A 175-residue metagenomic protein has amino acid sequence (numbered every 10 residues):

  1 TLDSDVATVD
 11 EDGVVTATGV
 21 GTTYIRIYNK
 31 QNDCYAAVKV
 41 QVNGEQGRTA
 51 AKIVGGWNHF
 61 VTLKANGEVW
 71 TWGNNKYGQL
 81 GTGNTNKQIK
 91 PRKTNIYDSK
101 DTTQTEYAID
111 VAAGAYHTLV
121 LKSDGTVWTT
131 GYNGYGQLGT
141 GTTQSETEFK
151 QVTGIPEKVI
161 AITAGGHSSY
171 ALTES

Functional and structural regions predicted by a protein language model:
T1-G47: Extracytoplasmic soluble-region selector
N43-K76, T85: An edge-strand/N-cap motif at the start of beta-rich repeat modules
A51, N58, G67, I109 (+3 more regions): Short coil/turn segments that connect the beta-strands within blades of beta-propeller domains
H59-T62, T71, H117-V120, T129 (+1 more regions): Conserved core positions of repeat-based scaffolds
Y77, T85-K90, Y132, T143-E148: A detector of repeated loop/turn-to-beta-strand junctions in beta-rich toroidal repeat architectures
K100-E106: Short glycine-/Asp-/Thr-/Trp-enriched loop segments that recur within the blades of beta-propeller repeat domains
